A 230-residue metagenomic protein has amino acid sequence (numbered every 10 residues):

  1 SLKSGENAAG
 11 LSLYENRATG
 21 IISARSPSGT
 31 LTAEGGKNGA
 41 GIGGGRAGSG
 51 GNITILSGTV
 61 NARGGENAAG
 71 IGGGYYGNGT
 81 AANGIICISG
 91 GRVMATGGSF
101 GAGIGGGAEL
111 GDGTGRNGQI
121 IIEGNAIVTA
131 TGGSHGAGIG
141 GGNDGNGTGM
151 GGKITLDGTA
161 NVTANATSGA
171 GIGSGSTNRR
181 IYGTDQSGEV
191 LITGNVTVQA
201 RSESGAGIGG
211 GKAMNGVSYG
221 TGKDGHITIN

Functional and structural regions predicted by a protein language model:
S1-G35, G44-G64, G73-G97, G106-G132 (+3 more regions): Surface-exposed loop/turn motifs in large extracellular/passenger domains
